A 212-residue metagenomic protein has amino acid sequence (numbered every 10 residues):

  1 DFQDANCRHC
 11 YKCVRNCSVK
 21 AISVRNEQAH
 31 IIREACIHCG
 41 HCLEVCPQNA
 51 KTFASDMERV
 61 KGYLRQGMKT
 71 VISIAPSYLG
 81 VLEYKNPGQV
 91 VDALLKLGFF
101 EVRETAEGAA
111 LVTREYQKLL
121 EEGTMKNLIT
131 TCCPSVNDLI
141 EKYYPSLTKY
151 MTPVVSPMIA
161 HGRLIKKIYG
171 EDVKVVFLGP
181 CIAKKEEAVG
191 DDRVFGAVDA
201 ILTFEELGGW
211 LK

Functional and structural regions predicted by a protein language model:
D1-F2, R8-I37, H41-M57: Iron-sulfur cluster-binding cysteine motifs and their immediate structural context in ferredoxin-like electron-transfer
D1-H9, Y63, T70-I72: Short N-terminal signal/transit or membrane-insertion segments and the immediately adjacent low-complexity/disordered
N6, A35, Y150-V154: Alpha-helix N-cap/helix-initiation motif
A54-K212: Iron-sulfur-associated redox domains of electron-transfer enzymes in respiratory and anaerobic energy metabolism
